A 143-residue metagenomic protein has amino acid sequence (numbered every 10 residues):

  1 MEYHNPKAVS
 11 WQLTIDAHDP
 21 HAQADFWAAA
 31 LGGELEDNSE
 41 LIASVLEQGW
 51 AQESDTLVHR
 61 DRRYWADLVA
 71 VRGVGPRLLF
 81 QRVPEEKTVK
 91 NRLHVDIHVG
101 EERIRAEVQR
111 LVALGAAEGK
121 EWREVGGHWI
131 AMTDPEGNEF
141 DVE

Functional and structural regions predicted by a protein language model:
E2-I15, H21, D25, A29-L31 (+3 more regions): Vicinal oxygen chelate
R103: Aromatic-lined glycan-binding groove of carbohydrate-active enzymes
